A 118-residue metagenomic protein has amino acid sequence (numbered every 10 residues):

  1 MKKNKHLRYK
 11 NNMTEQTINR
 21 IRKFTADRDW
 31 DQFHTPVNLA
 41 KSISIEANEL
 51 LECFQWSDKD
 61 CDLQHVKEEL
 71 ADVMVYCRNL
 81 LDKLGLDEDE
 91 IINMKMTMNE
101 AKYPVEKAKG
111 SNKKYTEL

Functional and structural regions predicted by a protein language model:
K2-L70, M74-L118: Flexible "arm" and connector segments at domain edges
